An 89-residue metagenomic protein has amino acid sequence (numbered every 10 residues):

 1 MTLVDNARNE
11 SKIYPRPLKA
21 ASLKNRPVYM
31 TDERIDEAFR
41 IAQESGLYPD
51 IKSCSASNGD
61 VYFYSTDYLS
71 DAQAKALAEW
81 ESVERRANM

Functional and structural regions predicted by a protein language model:
M1, R40-N88: Charged low-complexity interaction tracts in eukaryotic proteins
M1-P27, Q43, A78-E81: Positively charged, polyanion-binding regions of nucleic-acid-associated proteins
P15, T31, N58-D60: Short coil/turn motifs at helix boundaries and re-entrant loops, enriched in small/polar and proline residues
K24-V28, S53-A56: Tandem-repeat/low-complexity and Cys-motif detector
Y29, N88-M89: Sequence-pattern detector for short linear motifs and compositional/periodic biases rather than a specific fold
Y29-R40: Short amphipathic alpha-helical interaction segments
